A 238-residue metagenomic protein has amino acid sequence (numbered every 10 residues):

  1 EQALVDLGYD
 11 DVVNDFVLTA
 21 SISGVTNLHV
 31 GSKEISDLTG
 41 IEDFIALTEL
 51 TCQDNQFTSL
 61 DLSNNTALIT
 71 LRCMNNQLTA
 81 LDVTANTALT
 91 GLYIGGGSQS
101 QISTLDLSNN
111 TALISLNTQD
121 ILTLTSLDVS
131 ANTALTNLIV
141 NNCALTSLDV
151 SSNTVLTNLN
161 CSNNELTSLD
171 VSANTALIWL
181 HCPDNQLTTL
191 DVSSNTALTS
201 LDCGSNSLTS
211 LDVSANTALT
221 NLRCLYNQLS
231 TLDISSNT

Functional and structural regions predicted by a protein language model:
E1-E49, Q56, L60, N64-T66 (+15 more regions): N-terminal capping/linker segments that flank leucine-rich repeat
T26-V30, L50-C52, L71-C73, T90-G95 (+6 more regions): Conserved hydrophobic beta-strand positions in leucine-rich repeat
Q56, Q77, Q101, A144 (+4 more regions): Intrinsically disordered, low-complexity segments used as extracellular stalks/linkers and nuclear/regulatory IDRs
Q101-T104, L124-S126, T146-S147, T167-S168 (+3 more regions): Short loop/beta submotifs within extracellular cysteine-rich repeat domains
D106, D128, H181-P183, L190 (+2 more regions): Short, conserved structural micro-motifs that define repeat-unit consensus positions and nucleotide-binding loops
S152, C161-V171, Q186, S194 (+2 more regions): Periodic short-repeat tracts
C224, Q228-T238: Low-complexity/repetitive intrinsically disordered segments
